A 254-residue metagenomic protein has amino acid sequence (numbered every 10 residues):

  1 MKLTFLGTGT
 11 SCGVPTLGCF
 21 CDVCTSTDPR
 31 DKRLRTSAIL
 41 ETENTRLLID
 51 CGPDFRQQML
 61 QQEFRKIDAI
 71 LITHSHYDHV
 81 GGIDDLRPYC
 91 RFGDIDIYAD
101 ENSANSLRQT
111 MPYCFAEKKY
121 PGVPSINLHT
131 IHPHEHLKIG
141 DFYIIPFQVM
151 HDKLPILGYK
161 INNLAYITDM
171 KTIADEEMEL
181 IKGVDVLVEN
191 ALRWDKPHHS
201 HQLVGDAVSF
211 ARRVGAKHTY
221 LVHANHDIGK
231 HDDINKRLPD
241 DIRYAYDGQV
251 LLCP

Functional and structural regions predicted by a protein language model:
M1-I167, E176, I234-P254: Binuclear metal-dependent hydrolase catalytic cores
T172-P254: Cap/insert and terminal regions of metallo-dependent hydrolase folds
